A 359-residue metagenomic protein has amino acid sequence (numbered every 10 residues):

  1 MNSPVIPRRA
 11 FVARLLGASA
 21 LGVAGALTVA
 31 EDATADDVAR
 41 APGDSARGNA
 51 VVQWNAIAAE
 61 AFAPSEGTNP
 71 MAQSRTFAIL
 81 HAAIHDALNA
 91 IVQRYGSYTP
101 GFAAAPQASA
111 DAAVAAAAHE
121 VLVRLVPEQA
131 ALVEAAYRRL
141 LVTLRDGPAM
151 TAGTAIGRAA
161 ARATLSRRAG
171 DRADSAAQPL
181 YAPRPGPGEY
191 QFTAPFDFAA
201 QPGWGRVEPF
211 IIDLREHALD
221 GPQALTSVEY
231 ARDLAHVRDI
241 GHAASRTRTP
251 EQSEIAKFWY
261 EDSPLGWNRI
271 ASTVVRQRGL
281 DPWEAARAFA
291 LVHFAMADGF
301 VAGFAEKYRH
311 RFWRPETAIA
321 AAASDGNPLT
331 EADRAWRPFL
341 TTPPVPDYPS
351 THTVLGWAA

Functional and structural regions predicted by a protein language model:
N2-S19: N-terminal secretory signal peptides and thylakoid transit peptides that target proteins across membranes
P4-V5, G25-S45: C-terminal segment of N-terminal export signals and the immediately downstream linker at the start of the mature
A18-A26: Bacterial N-terminal signal peptides
D36-A359: Acidic/polar surface patches and capping/hinge elements
